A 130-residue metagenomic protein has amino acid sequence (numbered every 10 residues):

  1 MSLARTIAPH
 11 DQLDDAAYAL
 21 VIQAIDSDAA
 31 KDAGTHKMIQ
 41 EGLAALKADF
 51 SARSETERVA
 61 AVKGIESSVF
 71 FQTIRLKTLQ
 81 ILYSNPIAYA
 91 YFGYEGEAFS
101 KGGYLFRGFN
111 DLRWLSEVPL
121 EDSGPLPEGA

Functional and structural regions predicted by a protein language model:
M1-A19: Immediate post-signal-peptide N-terminus of mature secreted/exported proteins
S2, L20-A130: Mature-region segments of soluble proteins
